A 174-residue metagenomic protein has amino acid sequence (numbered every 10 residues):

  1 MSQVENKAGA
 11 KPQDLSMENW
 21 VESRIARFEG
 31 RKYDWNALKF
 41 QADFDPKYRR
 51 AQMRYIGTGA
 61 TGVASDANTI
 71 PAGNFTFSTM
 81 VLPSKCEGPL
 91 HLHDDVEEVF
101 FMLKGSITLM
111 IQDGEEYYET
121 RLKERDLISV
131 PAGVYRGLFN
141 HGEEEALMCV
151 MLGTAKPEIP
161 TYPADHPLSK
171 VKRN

Functional and structural regions predicted by a protein language model:
M1-N74, H166-P167, R173-N174: A short, N-terminal "cap"/entry segment at the start of jelly-roll beta-barrel domains of the cupin/DSBH fold
G57-D66, T76-D94, A132: Conserved short histidine dyad/triad with adjacent acidic residue
T79-M80, H91-L92, E97-M102, T120 (+1 more regions): His/acidic/aromatic-lined binding-pocket segments of jelly-roll/cupin-type domains and related regulatory beta-sandwich
S84, D95-T108, Q112-D113: Glycine- and acidic-residue-biased ligand/ion/polar-headgroup-sensing regions
E87-P89, T108, L127-I128, A132-G137: Histidine-centered metal-chelating micro-motifs
V99-F101, S129, E144-Y162: A short hydrophobic beta-strand segment most commonly corresponding to one strand of the jelly-roll/cupin
D113-A132: Short acidic-glycine-tyrosine-enriched beta hairpin
F139-G142: Asparagine-centered strand-capping/turn motif at beta-strand->loop junctions
